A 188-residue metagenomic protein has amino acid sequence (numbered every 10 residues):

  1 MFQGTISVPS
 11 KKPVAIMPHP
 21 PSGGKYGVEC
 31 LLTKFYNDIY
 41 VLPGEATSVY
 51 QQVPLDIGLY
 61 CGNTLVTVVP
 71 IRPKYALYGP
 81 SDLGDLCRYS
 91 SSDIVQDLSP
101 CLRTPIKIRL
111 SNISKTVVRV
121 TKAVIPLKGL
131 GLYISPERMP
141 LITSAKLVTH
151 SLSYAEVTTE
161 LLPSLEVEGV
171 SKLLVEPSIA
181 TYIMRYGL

Functional and structural regions predicted by a protein language model:
M1-L188: Interface-prone segments of viral and bacterial extracellular assemblies
